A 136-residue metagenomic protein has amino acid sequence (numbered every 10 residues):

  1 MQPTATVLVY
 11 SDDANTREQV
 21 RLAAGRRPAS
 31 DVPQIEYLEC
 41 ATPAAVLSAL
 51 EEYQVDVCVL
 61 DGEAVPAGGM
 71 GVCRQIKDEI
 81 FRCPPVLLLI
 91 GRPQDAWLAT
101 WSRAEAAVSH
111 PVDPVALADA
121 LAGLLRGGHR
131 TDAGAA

Functional and structural regions predicted by a protein language model:
T4-G25, C58: Conserved acidic segment of CheY-like receiver
V32-A41: Short hydrophobic/Thr-rich beta-strand motif most characteristic of the beta2 strand and flanking loop of CheY-like
C40-V57: Acidic, metal-coordinating helix/loop segments flanking the phosphotransfer/catalytic sites of two-component signaling
D56-K77: Conserved phosphotransfer microenvironments
I80-P85: His-Asp phosphorelay/catalytic-motif detector in bacterial-type signaling
G91-V108: Alpha4 helix (beta4-alpha4-beta5 surface) of REC/receiver domains from two-component response regulators
V112-L121: C-terminal output helix
A122-A136: The C-terminal output helix
